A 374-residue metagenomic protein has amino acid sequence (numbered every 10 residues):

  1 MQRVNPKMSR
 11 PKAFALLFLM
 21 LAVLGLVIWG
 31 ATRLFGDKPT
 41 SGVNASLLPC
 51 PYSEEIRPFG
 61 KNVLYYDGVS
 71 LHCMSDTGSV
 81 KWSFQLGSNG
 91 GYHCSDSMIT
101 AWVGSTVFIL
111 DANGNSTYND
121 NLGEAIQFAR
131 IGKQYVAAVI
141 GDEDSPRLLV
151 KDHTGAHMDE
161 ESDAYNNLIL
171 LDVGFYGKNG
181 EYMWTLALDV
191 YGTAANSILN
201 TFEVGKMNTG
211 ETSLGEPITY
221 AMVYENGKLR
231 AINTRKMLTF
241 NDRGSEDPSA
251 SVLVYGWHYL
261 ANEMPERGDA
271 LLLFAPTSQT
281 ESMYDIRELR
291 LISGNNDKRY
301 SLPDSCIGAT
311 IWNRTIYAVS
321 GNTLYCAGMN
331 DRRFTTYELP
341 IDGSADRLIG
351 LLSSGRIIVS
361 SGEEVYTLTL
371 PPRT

Functional and structural regions predicted by a protein language model:
M1-A13: N-terminal Lys/Arg-rich, disordered targeting/topogenic segments
K12-T32: Hydrophobic membrane-insertion alpha-helices, especially the h-region of bacterial N-terminal signal peptides
V27-P49, G68-Q85, T106-N121, R147-A164 (+5 more regions): Surface-exposed loop/turn elements that mediate protein-protein interactions on large endomembrane-trafficking
L47-P58, L86-S97, G123-Q134, N166-G177 (+4 more regions): Repeated scaffold domains used in trafficking and secretory/extracellular systems, primarily beta-propellers
V63, I99, V136-A138, G180-M183 (+4 more regions): Hydrophobic beta-strand positions that form the internal "hydrophobic ladder" of WD40/Gbeta-like beta-propeller blades
Y92-N196: Non-cytosolic head/periplasmic domains of membrane-anchored proteins
L168-N200, T209-Y224, R230, R235-M237 (+4 more regions): Charged, solvent-exposed interaction patches on well-folded alpha/beta domains that mediate macromolecular contacts
P276-E281, R314-T315, R356: Carboxylate-rich, polar loop motifs that coordinate divalent cations or form catalytic acidic clusters
